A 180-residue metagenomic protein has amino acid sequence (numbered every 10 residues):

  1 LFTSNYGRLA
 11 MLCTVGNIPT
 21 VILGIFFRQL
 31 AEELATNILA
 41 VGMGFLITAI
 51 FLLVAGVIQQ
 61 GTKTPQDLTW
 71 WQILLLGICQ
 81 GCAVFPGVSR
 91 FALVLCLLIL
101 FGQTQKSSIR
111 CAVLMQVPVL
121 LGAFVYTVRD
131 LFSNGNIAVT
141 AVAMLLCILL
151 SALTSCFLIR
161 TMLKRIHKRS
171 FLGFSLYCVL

Functional and structural regions predicted by a protein language model:
L1-L180: Multi-pass membrane proteins that catalyze or facilitate reactions on polyprenyl-/lipid-phosphate substrates and their
